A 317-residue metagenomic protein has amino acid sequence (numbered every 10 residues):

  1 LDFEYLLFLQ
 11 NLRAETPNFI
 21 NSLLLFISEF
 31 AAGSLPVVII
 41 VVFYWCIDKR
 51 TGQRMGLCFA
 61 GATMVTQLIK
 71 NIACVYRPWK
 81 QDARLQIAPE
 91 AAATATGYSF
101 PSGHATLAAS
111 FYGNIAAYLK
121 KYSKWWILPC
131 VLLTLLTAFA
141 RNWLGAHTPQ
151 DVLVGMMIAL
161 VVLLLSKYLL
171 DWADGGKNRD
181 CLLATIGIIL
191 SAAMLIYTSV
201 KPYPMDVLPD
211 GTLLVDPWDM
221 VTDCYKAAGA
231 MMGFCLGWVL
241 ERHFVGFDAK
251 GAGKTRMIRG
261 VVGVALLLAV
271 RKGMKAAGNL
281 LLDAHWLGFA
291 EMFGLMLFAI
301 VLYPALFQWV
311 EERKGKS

Functional and structural regions predicted by a protein language model:
L1-L35, T66-G97, P209-Y225, V245 (+2 more regions): N-terminal transmembrane-helix/juxtamembrane module of multi-pass inner/ER membrane proteins
F26-F30, G56, S102, L153 (+1 more regions): Hydrophobic alpha-helical transmembrane segments of multi-pass membrane proteins
V38-C46, Q53, T63, Y76-M274 (+1 more regions): Membrane-embedded catalytic cores of phosphoryl/pyrophosphoryl-handling enzymes
R54, C58-K70: N-terminal signal-anchor transmembrane alpha helix
